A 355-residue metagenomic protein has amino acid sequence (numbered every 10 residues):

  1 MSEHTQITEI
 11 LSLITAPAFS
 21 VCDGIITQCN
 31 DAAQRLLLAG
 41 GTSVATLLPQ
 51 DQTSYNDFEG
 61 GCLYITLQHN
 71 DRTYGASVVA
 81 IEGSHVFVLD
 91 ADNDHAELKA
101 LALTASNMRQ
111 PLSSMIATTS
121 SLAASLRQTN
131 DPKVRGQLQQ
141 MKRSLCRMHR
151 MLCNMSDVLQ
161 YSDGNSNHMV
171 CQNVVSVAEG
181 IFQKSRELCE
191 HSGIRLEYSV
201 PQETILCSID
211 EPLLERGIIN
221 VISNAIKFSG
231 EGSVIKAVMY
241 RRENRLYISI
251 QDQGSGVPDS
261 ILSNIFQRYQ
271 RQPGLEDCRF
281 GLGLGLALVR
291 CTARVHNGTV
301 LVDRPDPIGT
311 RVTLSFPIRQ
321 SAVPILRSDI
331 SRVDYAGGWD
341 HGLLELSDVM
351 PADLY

Functional and structural regions predicted by a protein language model:
S2-Q34, A102-S106: Sensory modules in modular signal-transduction proteins
R143-M151: Short alpha-helical segment of the dimerization/phosphotransfer core of two-component systems
V170, E190, R195-I205: Conserved catalytic submotifs in the C-terminal HATPase_c
A225-I226: Short helix-loop "hinge" at the ATP-lid/N-box region of the Bergerat-fold HATPase_c
G232-N244: Short beta-strand/loop element within the Bergerat-fold HATPase_c
V257-Y269: Short conserved segment of the HATPase_c
